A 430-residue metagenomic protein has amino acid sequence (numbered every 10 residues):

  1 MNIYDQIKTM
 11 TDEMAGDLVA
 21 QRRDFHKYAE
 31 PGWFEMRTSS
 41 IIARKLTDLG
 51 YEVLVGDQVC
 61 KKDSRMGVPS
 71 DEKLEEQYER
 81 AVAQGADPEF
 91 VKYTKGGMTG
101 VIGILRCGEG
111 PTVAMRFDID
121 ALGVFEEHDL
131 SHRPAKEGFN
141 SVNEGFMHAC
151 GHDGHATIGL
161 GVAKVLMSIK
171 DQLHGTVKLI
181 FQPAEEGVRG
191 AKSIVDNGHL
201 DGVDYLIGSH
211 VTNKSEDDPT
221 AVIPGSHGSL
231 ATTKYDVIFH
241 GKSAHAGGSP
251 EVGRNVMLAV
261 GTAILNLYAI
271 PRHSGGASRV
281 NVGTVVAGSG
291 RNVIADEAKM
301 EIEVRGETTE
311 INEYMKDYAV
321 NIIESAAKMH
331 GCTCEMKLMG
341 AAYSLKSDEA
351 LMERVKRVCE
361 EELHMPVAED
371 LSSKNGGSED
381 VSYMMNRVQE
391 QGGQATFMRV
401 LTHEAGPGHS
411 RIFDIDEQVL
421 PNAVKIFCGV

Functional and structural regions predicted by a protein language model:
I3, M14-Q21, F34, T38-I42 (+17 more regions): General structural feature for long, well-ordered alpha-helical segments within catalytic domains of soluble enzymes
I3-M147, T157, G161, Q172-L173: Acidic/His- and Gly-rich active-site-bordering loop/insert found across diverse amide/peptide-bond hydrolases
F25, L46, G103, M115 (+9 more regions): Divalent metal-coordination and catalytic microenvironments
D48, L258-V430: Metal-dependent amide/peptide-bond hydrolase catalytic core, centered on the "pita-bread" metallohydrolase fold
G67, T99-V101, L122-V124, R133-M147 (+5 more regions): Histidine/acidic-residue-rich, glycine-tolerant segments that coordinate divalent metal ions
P111-A114, V177-K178, D204-I207, V367 (+1 more regions): Structural motif
V113-M115, A231-I238, D296, Q394-V400: Short coil-to-beta-strand
